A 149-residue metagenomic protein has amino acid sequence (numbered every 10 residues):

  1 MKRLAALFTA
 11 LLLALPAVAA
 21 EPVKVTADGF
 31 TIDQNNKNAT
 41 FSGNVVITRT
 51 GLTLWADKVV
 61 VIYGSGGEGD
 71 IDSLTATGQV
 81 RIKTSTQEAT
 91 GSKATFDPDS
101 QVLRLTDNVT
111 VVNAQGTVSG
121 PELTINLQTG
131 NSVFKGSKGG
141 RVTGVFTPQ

Functional and structural regions predicted by a protein language model:
M1-Q149: Mature-chain termini and adjacent capping regions
